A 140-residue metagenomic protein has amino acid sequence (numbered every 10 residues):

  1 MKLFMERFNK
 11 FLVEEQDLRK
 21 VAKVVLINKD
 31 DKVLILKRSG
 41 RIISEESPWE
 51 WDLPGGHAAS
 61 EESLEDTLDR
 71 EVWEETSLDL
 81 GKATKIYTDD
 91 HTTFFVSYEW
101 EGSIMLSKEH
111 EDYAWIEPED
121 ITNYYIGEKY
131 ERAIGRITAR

Functional and structural regions predicted by a protein language model:
M1-E14: Short acidic, low-complexity intrinsically disordered linear motifs used for protein-protein interactions
E14-L34, D90-T92: Conserved N-terminal beta-strand and adjoining loop/helix that marks the start of the Nudix/MutT-like hydrolase domain
Q16-L18, S47-E50, H110: A generic structural micro-feature
V25, I42-I43, S103-S107: Short secondary-structure boundary/capping segments
L26-N28, K37-R38, Y98-E99: Residue-level signal for short segments within beta-strands and strand-turn junctions of well-structured beta-sheet
K32-R70, E74: Conserved Nudix-box catalytic region and its N-terminal flanking loop in Nudix hydrolases and closely related
G56-I137: Unchanged
